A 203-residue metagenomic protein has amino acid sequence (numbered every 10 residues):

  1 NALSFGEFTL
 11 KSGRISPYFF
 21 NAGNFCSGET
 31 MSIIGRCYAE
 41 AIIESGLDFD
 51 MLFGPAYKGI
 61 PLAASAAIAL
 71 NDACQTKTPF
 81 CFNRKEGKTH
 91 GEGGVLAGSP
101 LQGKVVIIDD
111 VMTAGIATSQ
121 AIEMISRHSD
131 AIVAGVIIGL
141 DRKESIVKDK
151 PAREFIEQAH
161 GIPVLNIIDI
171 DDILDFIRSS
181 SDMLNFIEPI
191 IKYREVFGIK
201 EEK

Functional and structural regions predicted by a protein language model:
N1-I108, T113-K203: PRPP-associated nucleotide enzymes
